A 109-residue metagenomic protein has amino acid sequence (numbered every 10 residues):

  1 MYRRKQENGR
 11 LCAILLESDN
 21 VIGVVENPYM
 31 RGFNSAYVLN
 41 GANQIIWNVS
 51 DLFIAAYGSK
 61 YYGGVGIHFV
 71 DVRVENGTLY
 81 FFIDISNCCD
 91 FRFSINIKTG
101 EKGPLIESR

Functional and structural regions predicted by a protein language model:
M1-R109: Secretory-pathway ectodomains
